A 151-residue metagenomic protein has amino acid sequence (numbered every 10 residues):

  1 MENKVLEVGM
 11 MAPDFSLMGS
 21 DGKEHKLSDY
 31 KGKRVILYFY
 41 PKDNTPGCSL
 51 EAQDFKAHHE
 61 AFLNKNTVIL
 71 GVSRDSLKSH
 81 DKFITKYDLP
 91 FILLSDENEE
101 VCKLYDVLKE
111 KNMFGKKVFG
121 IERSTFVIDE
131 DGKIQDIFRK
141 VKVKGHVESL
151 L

Functional and structural regions predicted by a protein language model:
M1-L151: Chalcogenol-based redox active-site neighborhoods
